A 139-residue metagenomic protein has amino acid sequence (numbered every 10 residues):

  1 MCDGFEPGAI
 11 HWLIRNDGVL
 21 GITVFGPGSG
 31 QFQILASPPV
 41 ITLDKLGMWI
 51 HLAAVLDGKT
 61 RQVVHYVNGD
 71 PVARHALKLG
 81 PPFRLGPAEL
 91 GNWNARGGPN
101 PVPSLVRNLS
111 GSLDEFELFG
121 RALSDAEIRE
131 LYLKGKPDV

Functional and structural regions predicted by a protein language model:
M1-V139: Extracellular glycan-associated modules
